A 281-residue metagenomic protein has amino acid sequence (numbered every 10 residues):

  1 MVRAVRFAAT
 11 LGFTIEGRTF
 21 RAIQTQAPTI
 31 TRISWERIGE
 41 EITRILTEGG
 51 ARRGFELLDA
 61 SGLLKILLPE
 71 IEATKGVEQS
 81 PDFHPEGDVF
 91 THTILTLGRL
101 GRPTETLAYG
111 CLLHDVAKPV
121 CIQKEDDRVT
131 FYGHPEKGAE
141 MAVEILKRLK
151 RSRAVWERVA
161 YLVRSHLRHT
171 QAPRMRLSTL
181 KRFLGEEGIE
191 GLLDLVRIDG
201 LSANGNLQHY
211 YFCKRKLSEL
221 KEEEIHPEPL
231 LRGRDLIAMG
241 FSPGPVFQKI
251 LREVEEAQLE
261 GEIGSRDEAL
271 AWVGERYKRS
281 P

Functional and structural regions predicted by a protein language model:
M1-L112, V116-G133, K137-A154, P245-V246 (+3 more regions): Glycine- and charge-enriched loop/helix tracts that form the active or gating conduit in phosphate/cation-handling
A4, R18-R21, V196-L201, E219: Short acidic/polar alpha-helix capping motifs at helix-coil junctions
G50, L184-G188, G244: Glycine-centered helix-coil hinge/cap
V77-E86, I94-L97, R151-L207, E222: Histidine/acidic-rich helix-loop-helix segments that form or flank divalent-metal centers in metalloenzyme catalytic
T104-A108, E187-L195, H226-G233: Active-site lining segments that contact anionic ligands and/or coordinate catalytic metals
G138, V163, D199, L236 (+2 more regions): Hydrophobic, well-ordered secondary-structure elements that form the walls of internal hydrophobic environments
A172-R174, N204-P281: Terminal helices and disordered tails flanking the catalytic cores of nucleotide-processing hydrolases
